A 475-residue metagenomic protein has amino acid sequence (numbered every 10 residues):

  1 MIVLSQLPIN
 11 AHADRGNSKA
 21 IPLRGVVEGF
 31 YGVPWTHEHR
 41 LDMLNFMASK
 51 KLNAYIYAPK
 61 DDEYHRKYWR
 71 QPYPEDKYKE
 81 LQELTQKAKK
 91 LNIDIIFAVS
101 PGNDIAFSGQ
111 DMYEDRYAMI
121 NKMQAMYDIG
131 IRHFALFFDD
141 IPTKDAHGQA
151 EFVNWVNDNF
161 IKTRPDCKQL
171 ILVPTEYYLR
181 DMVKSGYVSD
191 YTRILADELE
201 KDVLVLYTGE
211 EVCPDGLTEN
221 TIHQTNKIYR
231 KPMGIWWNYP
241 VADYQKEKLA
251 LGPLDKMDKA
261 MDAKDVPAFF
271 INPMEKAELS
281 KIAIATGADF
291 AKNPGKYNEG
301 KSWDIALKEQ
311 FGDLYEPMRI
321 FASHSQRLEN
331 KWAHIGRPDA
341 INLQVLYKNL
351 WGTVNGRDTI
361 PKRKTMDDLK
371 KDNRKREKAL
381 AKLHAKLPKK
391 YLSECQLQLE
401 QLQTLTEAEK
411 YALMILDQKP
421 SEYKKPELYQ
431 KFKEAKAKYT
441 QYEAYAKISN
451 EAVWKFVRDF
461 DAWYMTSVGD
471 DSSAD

Functional and structural regions predicted by a protein language model:
M1-R15, T466, S473-D475: Bacterial/eukaryotic Sec-type N-terminal signal peptides
L4-L7, A13-K122, D128-R132, K162: Feature activates predominantly on carbohydrate-active enzymes
N17, F107-E114, K162-P165, D262 (+3 more regions): Intrinsically disordered, low-complexity coil segments
G29-F30, I141-S302: Catalytic-core regions of glycoside hydrolase
I56, A135-F137, F270: Conserved beta-strand positions in the central sheet of alpha/beta enzyme cores
A88, A118-A135, D139-N159: Hydrophobic or amphipathic alpha-helical targeting/insertion segments
F97-V99, A135-F138, L172: Short beta-strands and strand-loop turn motifs
K296-D475: C-terminal functional modules
